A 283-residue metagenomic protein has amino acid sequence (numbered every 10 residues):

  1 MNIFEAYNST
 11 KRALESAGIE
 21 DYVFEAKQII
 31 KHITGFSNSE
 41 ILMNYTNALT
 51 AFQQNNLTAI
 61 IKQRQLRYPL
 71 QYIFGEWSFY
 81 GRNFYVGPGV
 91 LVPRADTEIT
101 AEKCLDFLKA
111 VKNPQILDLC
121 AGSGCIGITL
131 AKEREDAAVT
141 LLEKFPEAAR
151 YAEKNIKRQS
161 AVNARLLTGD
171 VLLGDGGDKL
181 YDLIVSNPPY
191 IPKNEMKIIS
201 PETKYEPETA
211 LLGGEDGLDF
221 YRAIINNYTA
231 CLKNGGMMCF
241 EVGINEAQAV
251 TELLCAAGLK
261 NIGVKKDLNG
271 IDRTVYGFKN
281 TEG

Functional and structural regions predicted by a protein language model:
M1-T34, N38-L42, T46-N47: Non-catalytic accessory regions of SAM-dependent methyltransferases
L14, L108, I156, Y228 (+1 more regions): Conserved hydrophobic residues forming the short capping helix/wall of the S-adenosyl-L-methionine
K31-D106: Conserved AdoMet
A95-K197, E202, A223: Conserved SAM/SAH cofactor-binding pocket of Class I
K144-A149, P201-K233, M237, G243-N245: Glycine-rich S-adenosyl-L-methionine
L167-G169, V242, K266: Short loop/edge segments at beta-strand edges and connector loops that shape dinucleotide/nucleotide cofactor-binding
E241-A257: Short alpha-helix
A257-G283: Core SAM-dependent methyltransferase catalytic element
